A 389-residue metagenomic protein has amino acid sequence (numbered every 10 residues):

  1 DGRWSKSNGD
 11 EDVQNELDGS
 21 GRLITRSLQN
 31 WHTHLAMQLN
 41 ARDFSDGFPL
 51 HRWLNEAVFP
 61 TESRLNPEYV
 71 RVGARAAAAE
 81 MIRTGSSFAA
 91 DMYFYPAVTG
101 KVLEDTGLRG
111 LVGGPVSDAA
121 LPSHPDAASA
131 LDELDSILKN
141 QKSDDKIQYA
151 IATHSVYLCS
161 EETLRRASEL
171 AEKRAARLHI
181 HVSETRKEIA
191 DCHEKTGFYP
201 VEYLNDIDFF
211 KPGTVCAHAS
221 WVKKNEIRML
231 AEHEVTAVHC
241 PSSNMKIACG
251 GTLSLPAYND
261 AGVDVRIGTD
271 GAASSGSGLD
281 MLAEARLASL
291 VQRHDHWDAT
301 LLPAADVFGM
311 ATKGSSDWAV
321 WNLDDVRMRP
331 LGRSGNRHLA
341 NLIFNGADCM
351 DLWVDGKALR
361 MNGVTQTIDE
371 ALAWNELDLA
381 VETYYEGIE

Functional and structural regions predicted by a protein language model:
D1-T25: Histidine-rich, glycine-flanked metal-binding segment
D10, A305, T312-E389: Active-site microenvironment of metallo-dependent hydrolases
R26-Q38, R177-R186: Histidine-centered catalytic micro-motifs
L39-R71, T106, L111-A128, R186-G213 (+3 more regions): Active-site gating loops and adjacent loop-to-helix segments of metal-dependent hydrolytic enzymes
A41-G107, A130-S143, D378-G387: Alpha-helical scaffold segments that flank or form the walls of functional sites
V98-S220: Metal-coordinating catalytic core of metallo-dependent amide/deamination hydrolases
D206-G213, L255-R327, I343: His/Asp/Glu-enriched, well-ordered alpha-helical/loop segment that forms or immediately abuts the divalent-metal
K224-N225, M229-T269: A conserved active-site cap/scaffold subdomain adjacent to cofactor or substrate pockets
